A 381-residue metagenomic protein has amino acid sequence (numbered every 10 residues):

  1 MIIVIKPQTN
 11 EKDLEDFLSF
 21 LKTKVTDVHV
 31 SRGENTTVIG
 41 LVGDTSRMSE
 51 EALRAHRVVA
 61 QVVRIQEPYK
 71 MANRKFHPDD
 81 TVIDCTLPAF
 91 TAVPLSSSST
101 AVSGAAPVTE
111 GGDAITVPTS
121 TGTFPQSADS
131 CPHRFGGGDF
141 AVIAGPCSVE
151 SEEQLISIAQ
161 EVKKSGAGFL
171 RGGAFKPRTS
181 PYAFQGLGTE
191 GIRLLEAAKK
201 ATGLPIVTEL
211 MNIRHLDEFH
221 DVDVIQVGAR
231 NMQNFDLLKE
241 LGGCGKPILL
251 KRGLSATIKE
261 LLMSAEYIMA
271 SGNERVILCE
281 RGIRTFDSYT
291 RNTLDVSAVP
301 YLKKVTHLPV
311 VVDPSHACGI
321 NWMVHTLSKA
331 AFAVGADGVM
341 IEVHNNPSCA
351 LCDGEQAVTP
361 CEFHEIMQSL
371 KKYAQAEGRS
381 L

Functional and structural regions predicted by a protein language model:
M1-V142: Non-catalytic terminal accessory/regulatory regions of metabolic enzymes
A141-G145, L170-G172, I206-T208, I225-V227 (+4 more regions): Hydrophobic faces of well-ordered beta-strands that scaffold small-molecule active sites in alpha/beta enzyme cores
A141-L155, P181-A183, H316-W322: Active-site mouth loops of central-metabolism enzymes
C147-V149, G173-P177, M211-I213, R230 (+4 more regions): Active-site beta-loop-alpha junctions enriched in small/polar residues
R171-T189, N345-G354: Glycine-rich, proline-tolerant flexible connector loops at the mouths of alpha/beta enzymes
Q185-V207, L241, G245-P247, A298-V310 (+1 more regions): Alpha-helix-loop-beta-strand connector modules within alpha/beta enzyme cores
L204-N212, D223-N234, P247-I258, I277-C279: Catalytic beta/alpha-barrel core
G245, L249-V343: Catalytic alpha/beta core domains of metabolic enzymes, predominantly
